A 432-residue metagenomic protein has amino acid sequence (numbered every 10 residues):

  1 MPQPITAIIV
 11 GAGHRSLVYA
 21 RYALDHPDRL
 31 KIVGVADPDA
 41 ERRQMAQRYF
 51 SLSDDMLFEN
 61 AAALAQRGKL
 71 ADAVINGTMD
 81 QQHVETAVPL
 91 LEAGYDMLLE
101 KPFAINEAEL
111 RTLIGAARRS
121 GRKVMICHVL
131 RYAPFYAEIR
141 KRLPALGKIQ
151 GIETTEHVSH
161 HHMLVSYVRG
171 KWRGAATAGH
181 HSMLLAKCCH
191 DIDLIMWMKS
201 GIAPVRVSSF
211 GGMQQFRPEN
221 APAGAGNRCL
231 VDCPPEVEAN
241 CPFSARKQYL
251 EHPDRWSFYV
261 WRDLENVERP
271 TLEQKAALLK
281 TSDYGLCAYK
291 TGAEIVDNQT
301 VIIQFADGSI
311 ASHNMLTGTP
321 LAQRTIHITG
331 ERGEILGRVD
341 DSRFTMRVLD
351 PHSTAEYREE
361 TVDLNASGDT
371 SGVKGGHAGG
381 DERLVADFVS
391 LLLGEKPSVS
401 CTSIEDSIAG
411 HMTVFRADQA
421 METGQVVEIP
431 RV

Functional and structural regions predicted by a protein language model:
M1-L52, I195: N-terminal Rossmann-like dinucleotide-binding module
G13, D55-A116: Beta-loop-alpha module in the N-terminal Rossmann-like domain of NAD(P)-dependent dehydrogenases, especially those
G34, A73, G151: Short, Asp-centered acidic motifs that coordinate Mg2+ and/or phosphate in catalytic or ligand-binding sites
N76, L99, V124-I126, G337: Hydrophobic residues in well-ordered beta-strands that form the structural core
E109, R131-Y132, S166, V385 (+1 more regions): Catalytic cores of eukaryotic secretory-pathway lumenal/extracellular enzymes that build and remodel glycoconjugates
T112-V129, K148-I152: Rossmann-fold dehydrogenase core element
L130-L286, G424: Predominantly a Rossmann-like dinucleotide-binding segment in NAD(P)-dependent oxidoreductases
I295-V432: C-terminal helical cap and adjacent loop that interface with cofactors, partners, or active-site loops
